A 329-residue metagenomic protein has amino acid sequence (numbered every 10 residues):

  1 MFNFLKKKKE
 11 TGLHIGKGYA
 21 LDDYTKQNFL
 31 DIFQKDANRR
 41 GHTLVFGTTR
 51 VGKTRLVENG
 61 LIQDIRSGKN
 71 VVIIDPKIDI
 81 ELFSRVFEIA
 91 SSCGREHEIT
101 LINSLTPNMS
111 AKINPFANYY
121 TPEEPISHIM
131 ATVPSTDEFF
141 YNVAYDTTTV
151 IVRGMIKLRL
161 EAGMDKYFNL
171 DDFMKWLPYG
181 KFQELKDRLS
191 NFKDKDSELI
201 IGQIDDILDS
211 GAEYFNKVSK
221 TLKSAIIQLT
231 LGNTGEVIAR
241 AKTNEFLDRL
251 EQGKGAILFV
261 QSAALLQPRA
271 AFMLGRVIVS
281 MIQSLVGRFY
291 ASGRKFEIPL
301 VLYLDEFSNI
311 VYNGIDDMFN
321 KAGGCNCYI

Functional and structural regions predicted by a protein language model:
F2-N28, Q34-Y328: P-loop NTPase motor domains
